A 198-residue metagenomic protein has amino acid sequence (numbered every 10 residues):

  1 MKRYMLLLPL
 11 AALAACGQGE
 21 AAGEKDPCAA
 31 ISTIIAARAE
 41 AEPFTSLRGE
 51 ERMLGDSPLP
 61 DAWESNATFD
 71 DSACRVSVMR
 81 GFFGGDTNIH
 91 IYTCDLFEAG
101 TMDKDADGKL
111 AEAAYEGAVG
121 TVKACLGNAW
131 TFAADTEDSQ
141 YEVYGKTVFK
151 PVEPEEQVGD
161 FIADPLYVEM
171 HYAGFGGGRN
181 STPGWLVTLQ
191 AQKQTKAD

Functional and structural regions predicted by a protein language model:
K2-P9: Sec-dependent signal peptide recognition, specifically the positively charged N-region followed immediately by
R3, G19-A21, M170, A197: Intrinsic disorder/low-complexity segments enriched in polar/small residues
L10-G17: Hydrophobic h-region of N-terminal signal peptides that target proteins for export in Gram-negative bacteria
A11, P60-A62, Y167: Intrinsically disordered, low-complexity segments enriched in proline/serine/threonine
G17-H90: N-terminal leader/targeting segments
P27-I34, A39-D56, G108-A114, A129-Q157 (+1 more regions): Negatively charged, low-complexity tracts enriched in Asp/Glu with abundant Ser/Thr
S72-K146: Long, charged/polar, surface-exposed segments that mediate recognition or autoinhibition
G117-D198: A charged, solvent-exposed segment within the mature domains of Sec-exported extracytoplasmic proteins
